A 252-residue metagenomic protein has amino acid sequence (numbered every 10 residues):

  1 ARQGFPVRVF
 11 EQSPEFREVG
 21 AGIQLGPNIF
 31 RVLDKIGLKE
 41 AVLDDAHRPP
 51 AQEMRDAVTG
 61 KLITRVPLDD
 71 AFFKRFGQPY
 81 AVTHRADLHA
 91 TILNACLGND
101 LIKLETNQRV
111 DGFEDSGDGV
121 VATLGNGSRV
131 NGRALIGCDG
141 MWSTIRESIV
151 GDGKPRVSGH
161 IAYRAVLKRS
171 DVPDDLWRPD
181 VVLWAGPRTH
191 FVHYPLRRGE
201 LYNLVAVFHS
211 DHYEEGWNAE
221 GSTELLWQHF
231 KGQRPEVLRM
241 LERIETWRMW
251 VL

Functional and structural regions predicted by a protein language model:
A1-A21: Glycine-rich FAD pyrophosphate-binding loop
F5, L38, P235: Short phosphate-binding/catalytic loops that engage adenosine nucleotides
R8, K103, V192, N203-V205: A structural signal for isolated positions on well-ordered beta-strands in alpha/beta enzyme cores
G26-K168, D211-W227: Conserved N-terminal helical subregion
D115-S116, Y194-L196: Short beta-strand micro-motifs enriched in acidic
I161-Y194: Flavin-dependent oxidoreductases
D175-L176, P187-T189, R197-E200, F208-L252: FAD/FMN-dependent oxidoreductases across multiple families
